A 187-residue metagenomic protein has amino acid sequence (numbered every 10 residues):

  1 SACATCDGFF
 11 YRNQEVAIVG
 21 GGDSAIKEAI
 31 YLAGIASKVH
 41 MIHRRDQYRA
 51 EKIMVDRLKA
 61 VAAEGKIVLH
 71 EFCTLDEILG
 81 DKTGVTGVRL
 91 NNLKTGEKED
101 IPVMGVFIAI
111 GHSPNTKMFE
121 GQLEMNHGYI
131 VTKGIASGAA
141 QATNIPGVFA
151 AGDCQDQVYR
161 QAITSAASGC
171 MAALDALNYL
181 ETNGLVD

Functional and structural regions predicted by a protein language model:
S1-F10, A109-Y159, N178: FAD-site-proximal beta/loop scaffold in flavoenzymes
S1-I35, K133, S137: Glycine-rich dinucleotide-binding loop and its adjacent helix/turn
R12, E28-A29, E51, K117-F119 (+1 more regions): Short glycine-/acidic-enriched loop or helix-start segments at secondary-structure transitions that form or flank
N13-Q14, A36, V103, I145: Short, well-ordered alpha-helix to beta-strand connector turns
G21, R44-D46, D153: Cofactor-binding loop segments of dinucleotide-utilizing enzymes, especially the Rossmann-like FAD- and NAD(P)+-binding
I26-E28, A139-A140, I145, A151-D187: A conserved FAD-binding loop/helix module that cradles the flavin
A33-I135, N178-D187: A Rossmann-like FAD-binding core segment of flavoenzymes
